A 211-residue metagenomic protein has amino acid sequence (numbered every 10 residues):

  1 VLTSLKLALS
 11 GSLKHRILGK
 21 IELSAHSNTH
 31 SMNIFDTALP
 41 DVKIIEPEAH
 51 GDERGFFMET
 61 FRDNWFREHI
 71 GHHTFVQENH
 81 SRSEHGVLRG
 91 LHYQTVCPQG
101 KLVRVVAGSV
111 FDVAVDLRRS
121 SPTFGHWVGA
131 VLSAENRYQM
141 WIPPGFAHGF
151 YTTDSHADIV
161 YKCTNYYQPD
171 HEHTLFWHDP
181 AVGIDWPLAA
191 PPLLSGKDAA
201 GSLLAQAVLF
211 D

Functional and structural regions predicted by a protein language model:
V1-S31: N-terminal amphipathic/basic-hydrophobic helices that include classical n-h-c signal peptides and signal-anchor
L13, L18-I21, H73, H92 (+1 more regions): Compositionally biased, intrinsically disordered low-complexity regions
S31-Y138, D154-H156, C163-D211: Non-catalytic, conserved peripheral segments adjacent to functional cores
M140, H148-T153: Short beta-strand His + acidic residue motifs that chelate non-heme Fe in jelly-roll/DSBH and cupin folds
